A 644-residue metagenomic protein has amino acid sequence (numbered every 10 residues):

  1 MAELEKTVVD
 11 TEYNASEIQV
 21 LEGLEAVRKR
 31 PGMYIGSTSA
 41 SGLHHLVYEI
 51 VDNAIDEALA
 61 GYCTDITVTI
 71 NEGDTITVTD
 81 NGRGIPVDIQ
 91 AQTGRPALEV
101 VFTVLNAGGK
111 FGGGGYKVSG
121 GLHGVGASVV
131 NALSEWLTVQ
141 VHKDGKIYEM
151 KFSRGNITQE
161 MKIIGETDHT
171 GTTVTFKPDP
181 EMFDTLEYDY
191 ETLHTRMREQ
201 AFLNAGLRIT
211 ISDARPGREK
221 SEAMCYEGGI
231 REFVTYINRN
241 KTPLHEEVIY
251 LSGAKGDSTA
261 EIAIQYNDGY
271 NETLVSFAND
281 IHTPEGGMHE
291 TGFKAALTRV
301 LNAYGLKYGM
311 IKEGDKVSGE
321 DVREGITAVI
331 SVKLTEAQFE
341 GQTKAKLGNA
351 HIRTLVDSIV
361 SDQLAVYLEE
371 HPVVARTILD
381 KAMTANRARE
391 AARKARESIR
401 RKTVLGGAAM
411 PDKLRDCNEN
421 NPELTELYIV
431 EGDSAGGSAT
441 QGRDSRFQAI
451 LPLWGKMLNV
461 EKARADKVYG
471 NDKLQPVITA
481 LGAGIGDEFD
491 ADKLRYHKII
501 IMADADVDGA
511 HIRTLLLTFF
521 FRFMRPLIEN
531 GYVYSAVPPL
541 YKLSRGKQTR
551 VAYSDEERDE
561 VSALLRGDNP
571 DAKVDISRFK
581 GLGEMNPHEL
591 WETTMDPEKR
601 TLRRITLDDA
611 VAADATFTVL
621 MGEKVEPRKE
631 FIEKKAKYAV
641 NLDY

Functional and structural regions predicted by a protein language model:
M1-N14, L24, Y48, D56-A58 (+12 more regions): GHKL-family ATPase ATP-binding module
S16-K29: Mature N-terminal segment immediately following signal peptide/propeptide cleavage in secreted/periplasmic
K29-Y48: Conserved short strand/loop->alpha-helix "switch" segment adjacent to the catalytic nucleotide/phosphoryl-transfer site
D56-E57, G84-I85, V507-D508: Residues immediately C-terminal
I85-G108: Short conserved segment of the HATPase_c
A91, E340-R353, V551-E557, V561 (+1 more regions): Helical (often loop-to-helix) elements that flank the catalytic cores of nucleotide-handling enzymes
R387-G406, N421-E426, G437, Q441-R443 (+2 more regions): C-terminal interaction appendages of subunits in large macromolecular complexes
